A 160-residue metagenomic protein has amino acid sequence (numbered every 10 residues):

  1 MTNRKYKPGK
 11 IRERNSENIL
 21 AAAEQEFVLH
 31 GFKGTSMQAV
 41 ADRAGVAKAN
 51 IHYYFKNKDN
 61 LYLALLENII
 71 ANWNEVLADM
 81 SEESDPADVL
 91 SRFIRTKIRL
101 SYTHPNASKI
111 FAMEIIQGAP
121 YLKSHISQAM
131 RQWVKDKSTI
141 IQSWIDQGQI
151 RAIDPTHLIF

Functional and structural regions predicted by a protein language model:
M1-R14, A21, Q25: N-terminal intrinsically disordered/low-complexity leader segments
N18, A22, E26-N60, A64: Helix-turn-helix
L29-K33, H104, Q147: Short coil/turn segments at alpha/beta junctions that flank glycine-rich nucleotide-binding fingerprints
F55, M113-G118: Short helix-capping/turn signature of helix-turn-helix
N68, I110-E114, Q128: Short acidic/histidine-centered micro-motifs embedded in hydrophobic/aromatic stretches that mark compact functional
A71-A78, T103, P120-Q147, H157: Amphipathic alpha-helical packing segments from all-alpha helical-bundle domains
A78-A107, P155-I159: Hydrophobic alpha-helical connector segments
